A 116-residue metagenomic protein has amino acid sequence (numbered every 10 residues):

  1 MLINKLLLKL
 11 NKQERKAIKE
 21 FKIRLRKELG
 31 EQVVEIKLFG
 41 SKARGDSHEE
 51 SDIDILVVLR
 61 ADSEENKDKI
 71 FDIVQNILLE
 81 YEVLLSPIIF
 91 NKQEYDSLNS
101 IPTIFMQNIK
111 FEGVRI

Functional and structural regions predicted by a protein language model:
M1-V34, R44-E49, L59-I116: Catalytic core of pol beta-like nucleotidyltransferases
S41: P-loop (Walker A) phosphate-binding loop of NTP-binding proteins
D54-V57: Short beta-strand->loop micro-motif that forms the acidic, two-metal-ion catalytic signature in nucleotide-processing
